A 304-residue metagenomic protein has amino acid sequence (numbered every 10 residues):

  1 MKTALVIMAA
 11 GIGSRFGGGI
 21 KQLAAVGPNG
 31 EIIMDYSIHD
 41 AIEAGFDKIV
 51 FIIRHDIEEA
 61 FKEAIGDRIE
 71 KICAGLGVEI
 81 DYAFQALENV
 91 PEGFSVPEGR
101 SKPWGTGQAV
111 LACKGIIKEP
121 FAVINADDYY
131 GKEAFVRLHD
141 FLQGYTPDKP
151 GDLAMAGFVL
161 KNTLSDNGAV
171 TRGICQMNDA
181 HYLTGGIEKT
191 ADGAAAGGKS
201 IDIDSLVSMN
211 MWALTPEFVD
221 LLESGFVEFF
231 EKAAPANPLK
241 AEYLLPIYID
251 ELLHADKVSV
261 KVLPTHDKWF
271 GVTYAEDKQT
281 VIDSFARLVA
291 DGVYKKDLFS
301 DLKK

Functional and structural regions predicted by a protein language model:
M1-A4, E31-V123, Y130-G131, F135 (+2 more regions): Conserved N-terminal catalytic core of the sugar/cofactor nucleotidyltransferase
M1-I20: N-terminal nucleotide-binding beta1-loop-alpha1 segment
A9, G27, I53, N125 (+1 more regions): Short beta-strand/turn micro-motifs composed of small residues that flank or help shape donor/cofactor-binding pockets
I20-V26, V96-R100: Short glycine-enriched, charge-decorated loop/helix-capping segments at active-site entrances that position
F61-I65, L138, L222, V281: Hydrophobic packing residues within well-ordered alpha-helices of enzyme cores
P91-P103, G168-G173, E276-T280: Short, surface-exposed amphipathic charged segments that create phosphate/polyanion-binding patches used for binding
K132-W212, P216: Conserved core of the sugar-phosphate nucleotidyltransferase
M177-D179, G186-K304: Conserved alpha/beta core of the MobA/IspD/sugar-nucleotide pyrophosphorylase nucleotidyltransferase superfamily
